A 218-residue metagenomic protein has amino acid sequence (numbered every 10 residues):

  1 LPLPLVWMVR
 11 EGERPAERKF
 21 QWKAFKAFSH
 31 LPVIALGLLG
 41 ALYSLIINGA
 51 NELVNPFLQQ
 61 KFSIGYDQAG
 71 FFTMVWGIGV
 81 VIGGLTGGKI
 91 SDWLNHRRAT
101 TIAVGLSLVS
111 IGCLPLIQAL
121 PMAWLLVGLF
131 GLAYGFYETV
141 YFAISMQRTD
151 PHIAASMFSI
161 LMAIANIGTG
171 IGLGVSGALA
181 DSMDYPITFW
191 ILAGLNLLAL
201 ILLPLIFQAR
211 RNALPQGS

Functional and structural regions predicted by a protein language model:
L1-R14, L202-F207: C-terminal membrane-cytosol helix-exit motif in multi-pass small-molecule transporters
R10-G37: Juxtamembrane intracellular "pre-TM" segments in multi-pass secondary transporters
E52-A69: Short amphipathic helix-loop junctions that connect adjacent transmembrane helices in Major Facilitator Superfamily/SLC
G83-N95, A180-D181: Helix-to-loop junctions at the C-terminal end of transmembrane segments in multipass secondary transporters
D92-V104: Cytoplasmic membrane-interface "Motif A"-like loop-to-helix N-cap segments of 12-TM Major Facilitator Superfamily
G105-Q118: C-terminal ends and interior cores of transmembrane alpha-helices in multi-pass membrane transporters/permeases
F136-D150: Intracellular juxtamembrane helix-capping segments at the cytosolic ends of symmetry-related transmembrane helices
H152-D181: A late C-terminal transmembrane helix in Major Facilitator Superfamily
